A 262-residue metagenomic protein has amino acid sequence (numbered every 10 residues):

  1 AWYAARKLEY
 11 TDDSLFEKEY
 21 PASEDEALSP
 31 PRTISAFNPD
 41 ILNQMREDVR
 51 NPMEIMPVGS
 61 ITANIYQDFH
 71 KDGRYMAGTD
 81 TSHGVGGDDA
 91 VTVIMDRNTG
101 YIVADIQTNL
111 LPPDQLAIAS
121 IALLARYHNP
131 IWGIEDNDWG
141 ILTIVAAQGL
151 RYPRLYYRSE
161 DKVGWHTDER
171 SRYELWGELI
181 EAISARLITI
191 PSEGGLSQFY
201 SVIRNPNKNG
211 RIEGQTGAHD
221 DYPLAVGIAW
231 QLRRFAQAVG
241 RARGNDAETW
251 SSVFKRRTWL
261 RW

Functional and structural regions predicted by a protein language model:
A1-S159, Y173, G177, E181-W262: RNase H-like, metal-dependent nuclease domains and their acidic two-metal-ion catalytic environment used
D161-V163: Allosteric regulatory "coupling" segments in signal-transduction proteins
W165-T167: A conserved P-loop NTPase coupling/switch region
